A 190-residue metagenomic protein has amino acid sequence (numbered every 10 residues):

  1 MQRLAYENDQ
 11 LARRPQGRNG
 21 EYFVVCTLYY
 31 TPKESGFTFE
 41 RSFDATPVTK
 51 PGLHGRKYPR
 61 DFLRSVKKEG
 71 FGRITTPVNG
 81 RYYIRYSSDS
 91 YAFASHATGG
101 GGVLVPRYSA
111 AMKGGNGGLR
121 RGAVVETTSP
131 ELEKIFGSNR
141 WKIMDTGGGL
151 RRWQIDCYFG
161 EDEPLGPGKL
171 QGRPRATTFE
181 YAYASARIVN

Functional and structural regions predicted by a protein language model:
M1-A5: N-terminal secretion targeting segments of exported proteins
Y6-N190: Solvent-exposed, well-ordered loop and adjacent helix/strand elements within mature globular domains that form
